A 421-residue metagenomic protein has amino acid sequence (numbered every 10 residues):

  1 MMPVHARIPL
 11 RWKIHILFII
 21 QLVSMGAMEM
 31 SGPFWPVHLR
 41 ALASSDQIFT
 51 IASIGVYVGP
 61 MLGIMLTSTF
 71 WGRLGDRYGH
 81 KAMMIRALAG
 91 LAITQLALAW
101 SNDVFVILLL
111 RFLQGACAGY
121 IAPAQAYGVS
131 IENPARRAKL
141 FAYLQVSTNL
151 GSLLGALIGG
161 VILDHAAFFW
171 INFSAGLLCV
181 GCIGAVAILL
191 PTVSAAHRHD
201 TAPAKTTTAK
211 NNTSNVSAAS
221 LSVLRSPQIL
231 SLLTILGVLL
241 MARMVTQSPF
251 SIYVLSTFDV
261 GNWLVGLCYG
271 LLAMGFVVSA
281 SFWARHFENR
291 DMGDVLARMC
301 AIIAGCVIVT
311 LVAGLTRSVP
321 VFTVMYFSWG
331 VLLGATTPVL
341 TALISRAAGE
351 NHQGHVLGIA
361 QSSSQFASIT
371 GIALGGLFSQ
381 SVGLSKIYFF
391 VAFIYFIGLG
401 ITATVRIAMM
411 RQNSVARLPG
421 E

Functional and structural regions predicted by a protein language model:
M2-R11, V193-L233, E421: Juxtamembrane intracellular "pre-TM" segments in multi-pass secondary transporters
F34-T50, S248-L264: Short amphipathic helix-loop junctions that connect adjacent transmembrane helices in Major Facilitator Superfamily/SLC
G55-W71, G270-F282: Central cavity-lining transmembrane alpha-helices of secondary-active solute carriers, predominantly the Major
L66-N102: Conserved MFS/SLC helix-loop-helix module at the cytosolic interface between two early adjacent transmembrane helices
T67-G79, S279-G293: Helix-to-loop junctions at the C-terminal end of transmembrane segments in multipass secondary transporters
A82-L96, L296-L311: Structural signature of the two symmetry-related core transmembrane helices
L110-T148: Cytoplasmic helix-loop-helix junction between adjacent transmembrane helices in 12-TM secondary transporters
H352-S381: A late C-terminal transmembrane helix in Major Facilitator Superfamily
